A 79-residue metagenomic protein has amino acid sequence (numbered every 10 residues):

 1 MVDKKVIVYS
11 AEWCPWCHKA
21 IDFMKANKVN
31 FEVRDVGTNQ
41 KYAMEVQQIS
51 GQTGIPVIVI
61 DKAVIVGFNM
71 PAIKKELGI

Functional and structural regions predicted by a protein language model:
M1-N27: Local sequence-structure signature of Cys/Sec-based thiol-disulfide redox active-site neighborhoods
E12, F68-P71: Structural detector for helix-capping/boundary residues
P15-W16, K41, A72: Short alpha-helical
N30-Y42: Thiol-based oxidoreductase modules, predominantly thioredoxin-like and allied folds used for disulfide exchange
K41-V57: Short Fe-S-cluster ligation motifs
P56-I65: A short, hydrophobic beta-strand/beta-hairpin element that forms part of a small beta-sheet core
I73-I79: Thiol-/selenol-based redox modules, centered on thioredoxin-like and closely related oxidoreductase domains
